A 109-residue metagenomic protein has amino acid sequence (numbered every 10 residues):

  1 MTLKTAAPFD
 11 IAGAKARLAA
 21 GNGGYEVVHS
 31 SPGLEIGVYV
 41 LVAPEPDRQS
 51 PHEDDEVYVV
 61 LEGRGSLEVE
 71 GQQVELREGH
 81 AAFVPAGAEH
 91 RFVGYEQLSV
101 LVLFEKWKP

Functional and structural regions predicted by a protein language model:
M1-V38, R48: A short, N-terminal "cap"/entry segment at the start of jelly-roll beta-barrel domains of the cupin/DSBH fold
P32, E70-Q72, Y95: Short strand-coil-strand connectors
P32-G33, A43-D54, P109: Short beta-strand/loop turn elements enriched in aromatics
H52-L67: Short, conserved beta-strand element in jelly-roll/cupin
L61-E62, R77-E78, E96: A cytosolic small-molecule/anion-sensing beta-strand core signal
G71-A86: Short acidic-glycine-tyrosine-enriched beta hairpin
A86-P109: Ligand-binding loop in jelly-roll beta-barrel domains
